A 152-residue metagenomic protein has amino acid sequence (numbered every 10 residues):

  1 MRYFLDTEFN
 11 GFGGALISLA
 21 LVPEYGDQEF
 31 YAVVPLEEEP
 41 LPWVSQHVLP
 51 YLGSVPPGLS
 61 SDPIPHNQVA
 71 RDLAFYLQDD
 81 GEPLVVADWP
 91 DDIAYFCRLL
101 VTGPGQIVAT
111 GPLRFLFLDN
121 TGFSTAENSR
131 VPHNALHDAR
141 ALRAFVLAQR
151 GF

Functional and structural regions predicted by a protein language model:
Y3, E8-A87: Conserved non-catalytic scaffold segment of RNase H-like nuclease domains
D6-E8, D92, D138: Acidic active-site catalytic centers that drive phospho-/nucleotidyl reactions and related ester hydrolyses
F12-G14, A94, A144: Conserved protein kinase catalytic core
V69-L73, D92, L142: Alpha-helical packing segments of well-folded alpha/beta enzyme cores
F75, R98, A144-A148: Residue-level signal for well-ordered alpha-helical scaffold segments within enzymatic catalytic domains
W89, T125-F152: Acidic, Mg2+-coordinating catalytic module of metal-dependent nucleases/exonucleases that use a two-metal-ion mechanism
D91-T110: Substrate-recognition/cap helix-loop segment adjacent to the acidic, metal-dependent catalytic center of Asp-based
V108-N128: Short, flexible loop segments at boundaries between secondary-structure elements
